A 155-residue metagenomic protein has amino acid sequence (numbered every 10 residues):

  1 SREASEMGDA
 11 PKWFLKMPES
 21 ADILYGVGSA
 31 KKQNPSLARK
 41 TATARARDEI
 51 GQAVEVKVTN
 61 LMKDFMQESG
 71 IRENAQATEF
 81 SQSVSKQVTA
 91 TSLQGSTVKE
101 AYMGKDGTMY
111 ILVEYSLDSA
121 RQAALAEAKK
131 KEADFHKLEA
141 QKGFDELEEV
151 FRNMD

Functional and structural regions predicted by a protein language model:
S1-D155: Domain-level marker for long, solvent-exposed, non-transmembrane regions
